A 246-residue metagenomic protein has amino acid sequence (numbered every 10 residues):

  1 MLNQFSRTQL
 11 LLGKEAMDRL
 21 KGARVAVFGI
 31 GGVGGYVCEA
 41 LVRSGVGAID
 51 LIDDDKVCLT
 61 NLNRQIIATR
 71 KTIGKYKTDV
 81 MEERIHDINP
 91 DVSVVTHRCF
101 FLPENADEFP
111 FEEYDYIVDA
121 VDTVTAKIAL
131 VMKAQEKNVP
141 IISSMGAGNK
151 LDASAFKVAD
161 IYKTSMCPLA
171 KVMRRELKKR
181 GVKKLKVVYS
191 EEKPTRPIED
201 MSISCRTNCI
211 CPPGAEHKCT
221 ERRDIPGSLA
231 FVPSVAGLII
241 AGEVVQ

Functional and structural regions predicted by a protein language model:
M1-A26: N-terminal charged helix/coil linker that caps or initiates catalytic domains
L2, E112-E113, A126, E136 (+3 more regions): Glycine-rich phosphate/adenylate-binding loop
V27-G29, I52: Conserved N-terminal Rossmann-fold NAD(P)-binding element of oxidoreductases
V33-G34: Hydrophobic/small residue at the entry helix of a nucleotide-binding pocket
V46, L51-N89: Glycine-rich phosphate-binding loop and adjoining beta1-alpha1-beta2 segment of Rossmann-like nucleotide-binding folds
R98-A106: Conserved SAM/SAH-binding loop
A120-V121, S144: Short, well-ordered coil/turn residues at beta-beta hairpins and beta-strand->alpha-helix junctions within
